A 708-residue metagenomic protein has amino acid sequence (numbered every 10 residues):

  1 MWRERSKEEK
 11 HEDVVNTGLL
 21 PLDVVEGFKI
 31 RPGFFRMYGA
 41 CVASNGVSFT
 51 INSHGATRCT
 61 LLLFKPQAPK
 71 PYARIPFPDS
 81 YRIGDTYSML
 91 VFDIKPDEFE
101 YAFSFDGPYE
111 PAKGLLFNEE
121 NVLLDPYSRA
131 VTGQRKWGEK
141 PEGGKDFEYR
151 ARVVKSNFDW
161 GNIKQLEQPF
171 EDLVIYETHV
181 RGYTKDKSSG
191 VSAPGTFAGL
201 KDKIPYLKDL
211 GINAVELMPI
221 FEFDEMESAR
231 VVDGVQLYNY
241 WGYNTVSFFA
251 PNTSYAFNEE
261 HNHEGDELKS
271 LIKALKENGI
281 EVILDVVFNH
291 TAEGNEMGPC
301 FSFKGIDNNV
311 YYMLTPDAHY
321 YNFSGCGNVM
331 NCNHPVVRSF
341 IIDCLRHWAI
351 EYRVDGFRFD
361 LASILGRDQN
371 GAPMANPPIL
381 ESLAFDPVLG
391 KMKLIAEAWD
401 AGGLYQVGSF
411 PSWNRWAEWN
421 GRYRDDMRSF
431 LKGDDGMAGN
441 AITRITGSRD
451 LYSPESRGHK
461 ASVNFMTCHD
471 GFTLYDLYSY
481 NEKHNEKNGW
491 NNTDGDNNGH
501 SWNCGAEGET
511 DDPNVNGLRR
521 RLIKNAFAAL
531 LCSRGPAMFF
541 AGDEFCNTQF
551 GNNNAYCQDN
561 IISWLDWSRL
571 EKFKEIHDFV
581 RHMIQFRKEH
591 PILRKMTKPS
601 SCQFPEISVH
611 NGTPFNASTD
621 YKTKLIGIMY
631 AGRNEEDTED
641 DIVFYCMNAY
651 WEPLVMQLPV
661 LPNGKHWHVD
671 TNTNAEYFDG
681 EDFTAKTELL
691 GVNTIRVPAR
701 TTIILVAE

Functional and structural regions predicted by a protein language model:
W2-Y176, R181, D202, L207 (+5 more regions): Carbohydrate-interacting/catalytic domains
T57, N213-V215, D355, P536-A537: Short acidic/polar active-site loop segments enriched in Thr and Asp
Y101, F105-N162, E225-T245, A250 (+3 more regions): Core domains of carbohydrate- and sulfate-ester-processing enzymes
S128-T132, R353, G366-N370, A375-A541 (+6 more regions): Conserved alpha/beta catalytic core and glycan-binding cleft of carbohydrate-active enzymes
V174-Y176, V215, V282-L284, F357 (+2 more regions): Hydrophobic faces of well-ordered beta-strands that scaffold small-molecule active sites in alpha/beta enzyme cores
H179-V354, L361-V388, L404, L451: Substrate-binding/active-site clefts of carbohydrate-active enzymes
K187-K201, Y480-N485, F678-G691: Short, polar loop/linker segments at the starts of domains and inter-domain junctions
G199-D202, V215-E216, H263-S270, V282 (+12 more regions): Generic recognition of stable, solvent-exposed alpha-helical segments in well-folded globular domains
